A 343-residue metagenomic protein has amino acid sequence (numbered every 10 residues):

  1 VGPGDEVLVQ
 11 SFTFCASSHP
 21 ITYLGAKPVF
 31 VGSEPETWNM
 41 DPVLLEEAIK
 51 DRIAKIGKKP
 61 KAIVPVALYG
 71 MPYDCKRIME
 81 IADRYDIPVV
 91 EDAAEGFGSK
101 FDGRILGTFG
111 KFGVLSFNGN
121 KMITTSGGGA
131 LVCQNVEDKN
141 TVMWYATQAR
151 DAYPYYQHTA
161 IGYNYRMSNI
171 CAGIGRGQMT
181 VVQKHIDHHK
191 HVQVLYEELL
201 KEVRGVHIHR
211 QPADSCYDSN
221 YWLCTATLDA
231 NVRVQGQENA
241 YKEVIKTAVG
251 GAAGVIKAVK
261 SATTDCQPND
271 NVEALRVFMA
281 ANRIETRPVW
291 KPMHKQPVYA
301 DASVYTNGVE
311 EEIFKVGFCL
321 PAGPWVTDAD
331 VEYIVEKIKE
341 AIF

Functional and structural regions predicted by a protein language model:
V1-E47, K58, T263: Conserved PLP-anchoring active-site segment centered on the Schiff-base-forming lysine
D5, S11-T13, G32-E34, A93 (+3 more regions): Nucleotide-sugar donor-binding loop of glycosyltransferases
V7-Q10, I21, F117, G129 (+1 more regions): Hydrophobic alpha-helical segments that mediate membrane insertion or helix-helix packing
H19-I21, I81, I170: Hydrophobic/aromatic ligand-binding patch that stacks against planar heteroaromatic rings of cofactors or nucleotides
L24, R84-Y85, N282: Helix C-cap/helix->beta junction micro-motif
E36-T125, A130-V132, E137: Active-site phosphate-binding strand-loop segment of PLP-dependent enzymes
V43, E47, K55-K58, A62-V66 (+4 more regions): PLP-dependent aminotransferase class I/II
